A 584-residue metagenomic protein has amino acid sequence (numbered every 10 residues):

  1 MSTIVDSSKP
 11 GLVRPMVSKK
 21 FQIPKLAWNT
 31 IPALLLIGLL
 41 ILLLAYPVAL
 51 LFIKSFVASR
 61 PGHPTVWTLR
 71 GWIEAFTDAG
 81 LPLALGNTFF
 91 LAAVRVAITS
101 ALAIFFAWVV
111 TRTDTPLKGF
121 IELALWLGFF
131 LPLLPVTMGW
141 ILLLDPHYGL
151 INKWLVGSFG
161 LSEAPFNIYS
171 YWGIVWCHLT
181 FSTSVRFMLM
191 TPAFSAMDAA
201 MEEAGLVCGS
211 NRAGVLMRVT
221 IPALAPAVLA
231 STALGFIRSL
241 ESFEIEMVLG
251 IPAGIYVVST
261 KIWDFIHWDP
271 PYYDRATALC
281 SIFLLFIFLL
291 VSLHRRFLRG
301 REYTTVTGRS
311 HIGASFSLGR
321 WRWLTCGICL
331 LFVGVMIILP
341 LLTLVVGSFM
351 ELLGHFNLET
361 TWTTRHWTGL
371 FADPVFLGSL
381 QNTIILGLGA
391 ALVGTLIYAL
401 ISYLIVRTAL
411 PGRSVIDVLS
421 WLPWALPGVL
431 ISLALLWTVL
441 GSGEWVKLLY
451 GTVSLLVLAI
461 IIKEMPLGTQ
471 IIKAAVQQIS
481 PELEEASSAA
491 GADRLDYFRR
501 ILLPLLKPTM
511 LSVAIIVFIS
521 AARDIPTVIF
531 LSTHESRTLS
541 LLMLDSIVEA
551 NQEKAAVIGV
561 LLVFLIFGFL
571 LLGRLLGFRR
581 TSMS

Functional and structural regions predicted by a protein language model:
M1-I37, K118, R295-L331, P411 (+1 more regions): Transmembrane alpha-helical segments of polytopic membrane transport and secretion proteins
V17-K20, W67-F76, W362-F371: A short amphipathic helical element positioned immediately N-terminal to and/or at the very start of a transmembrane
W28-P61, I73-S195, A223-E244, V248 (+8 more regions): Membrane-water interface segments at the C-terminal ends of transmembrane alpha-helices in multi-pass inner-membrane
R60, N211, A253, R301-S317 (+1 more regions): Juxtamembrane inter-helical linkers in multi-pass membrane proteins
D145, E244-P270, F356-T360, I525-Q552: Glycine-rich helix-loop "coupling/hinge" segments at transmembrane-helix boundaries in multipass transporters
E202-E203, E484-E485: Short alpha-helical segment that forms part of, or immediately flanks, the ligand-binding pocket in carbohydrate-active
L206, D264, S488: Alpha-helical residues within the helix-turn-helix
